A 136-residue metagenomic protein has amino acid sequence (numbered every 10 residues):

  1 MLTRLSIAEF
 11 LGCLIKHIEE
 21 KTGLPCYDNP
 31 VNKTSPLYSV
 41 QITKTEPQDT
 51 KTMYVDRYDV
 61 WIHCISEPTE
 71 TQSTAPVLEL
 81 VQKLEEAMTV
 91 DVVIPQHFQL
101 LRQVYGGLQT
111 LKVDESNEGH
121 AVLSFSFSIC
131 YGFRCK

Functional and structural regions predicted by a protein language model:
M1-Y27, K44-K136: Charged, amphipathic alpha-helical segments and their flanking helix caps
C26-T34: Short acidic low-complexity segments
K33-P36, D56: A short, polar/charged loop/turn motif at coil->beta-strand junctions and beta-hairpin connectors
S35-T45: A short, hydrophobic beta-strand-centered structural micro-motif
